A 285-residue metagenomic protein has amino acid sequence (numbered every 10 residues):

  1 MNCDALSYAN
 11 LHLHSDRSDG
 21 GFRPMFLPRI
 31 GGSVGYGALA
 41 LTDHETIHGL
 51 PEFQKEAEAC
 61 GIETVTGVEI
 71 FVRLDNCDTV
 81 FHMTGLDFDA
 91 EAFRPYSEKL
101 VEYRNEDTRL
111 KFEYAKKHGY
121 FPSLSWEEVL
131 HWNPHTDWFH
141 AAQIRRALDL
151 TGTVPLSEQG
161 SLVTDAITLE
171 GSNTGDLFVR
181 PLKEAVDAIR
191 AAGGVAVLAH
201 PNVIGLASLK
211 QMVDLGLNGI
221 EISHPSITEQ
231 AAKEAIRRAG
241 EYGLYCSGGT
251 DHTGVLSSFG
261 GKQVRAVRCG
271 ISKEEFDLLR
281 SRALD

Functional and structural regions predicted by a protein language model:
M1-R17, P24-V34, H48-T66, I70-E91 (+3 more regions): Charged catalytic cores and adjacent phosphate/nucleic-acid-binding surfaces used for phosphate/nucleic-acid chemistry
G37: Structured mid-domain segments that build the active-site/substrate or prosthetic-cofactor binding neighborhood
I47, W138-A142, E229: An alpha-helix initiation/capping motif
E58-A207, E275-L278: Extended substrate/RNA-proximal surfaces in nucleic-acid metabolism proteins
